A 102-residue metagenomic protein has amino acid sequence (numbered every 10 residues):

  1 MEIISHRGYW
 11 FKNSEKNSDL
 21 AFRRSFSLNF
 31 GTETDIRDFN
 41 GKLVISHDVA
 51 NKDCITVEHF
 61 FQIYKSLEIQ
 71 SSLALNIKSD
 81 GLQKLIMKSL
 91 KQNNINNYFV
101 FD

Functional and structural regions predicted by a protein language model:
M1-D102: Phosphate-group recognition and catalysis centered on beta-loop-alpha active-site segments
